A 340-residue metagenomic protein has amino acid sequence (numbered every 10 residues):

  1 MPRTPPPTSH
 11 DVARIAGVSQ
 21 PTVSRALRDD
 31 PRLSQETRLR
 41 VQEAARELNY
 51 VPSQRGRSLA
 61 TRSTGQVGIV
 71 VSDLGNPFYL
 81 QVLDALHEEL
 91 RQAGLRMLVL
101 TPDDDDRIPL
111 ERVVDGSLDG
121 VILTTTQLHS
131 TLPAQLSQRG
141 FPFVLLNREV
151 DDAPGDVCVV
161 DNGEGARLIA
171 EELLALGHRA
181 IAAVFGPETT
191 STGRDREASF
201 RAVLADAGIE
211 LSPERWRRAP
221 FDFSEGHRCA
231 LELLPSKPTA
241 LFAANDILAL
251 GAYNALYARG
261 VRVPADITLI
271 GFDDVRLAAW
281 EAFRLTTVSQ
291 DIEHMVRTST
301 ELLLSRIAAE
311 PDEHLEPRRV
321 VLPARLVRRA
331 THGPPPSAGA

Functional and structural regions predicted by a protein language model:
M1-T4, Q66-E171, A175: Alpha-helical recognition/docking segments in bacterial nutrient-uptake and carbohydrate-utilization systems
M1-T64, G339-A340: N-terminal helix-turn-helix DNA-binding module of bacterial transcription factors
I15, Q20-R25, A60-L74, A85 (+2 more regions): Short beta-strand segments enriched in small/hydrophobic residues
Q54, S72-Q81, V99-I108, C158-L168 (+5 more regions): Hinge/beta->alpha junction and helix N-cap segments in small-molecule ligand-binding domains
L118-T125, A182-F185, W216, L234-N245 (+1 more regions): Periplasmic-binding protein-like
R179-A180, L211-R215, V263-T268: Short acidic capping loops at alpha-helix termini that bridge into adjacent secondary structure
E232-A340: Flexible loop/turn connectors
